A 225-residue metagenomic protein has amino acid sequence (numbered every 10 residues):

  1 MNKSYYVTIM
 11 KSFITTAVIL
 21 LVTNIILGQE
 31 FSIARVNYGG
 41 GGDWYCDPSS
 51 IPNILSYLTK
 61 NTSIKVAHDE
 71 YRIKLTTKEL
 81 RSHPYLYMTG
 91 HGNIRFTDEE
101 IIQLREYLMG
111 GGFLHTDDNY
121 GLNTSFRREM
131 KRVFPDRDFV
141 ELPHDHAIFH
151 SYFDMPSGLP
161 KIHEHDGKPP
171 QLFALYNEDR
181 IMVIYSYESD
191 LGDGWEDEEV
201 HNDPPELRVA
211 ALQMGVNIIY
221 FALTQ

Functional and structural regions predicted by a protein language model:
M1-M10: N-terminal secretory signal peptides that target proteins for export/translocation
M10-I19: Sec-dependent signal peptide recognition, specifically the positively charged N-region followed immediately by
L27-Y85, T89-G92, D190-L191, D197-Q225: Aromatic-Pro/Gly-enriched surface loop or interdomain linker that acts as a lid/target-recognition segment
Q29, K78-S82, L108-M109, D166 (+1 more regions): Extracellular/periplasmic catalytic domains that process cell-envelope and extracellular macromolecules
I33, Y85-T124: Short alpha-beta junction capping motif
P48-L55, I101, R105, N123 (+3 more regions): Extracytoplasmic/secreted envelope proteins and their assembly/folding machinery, especially bacterial periplasmic
N61-I64, P143-V216, Y220-Q225: Catalytic beta-strand/loop cores that center a nucleophilic Ser/Cys/Thr and support acyl-enzyme chemistry
